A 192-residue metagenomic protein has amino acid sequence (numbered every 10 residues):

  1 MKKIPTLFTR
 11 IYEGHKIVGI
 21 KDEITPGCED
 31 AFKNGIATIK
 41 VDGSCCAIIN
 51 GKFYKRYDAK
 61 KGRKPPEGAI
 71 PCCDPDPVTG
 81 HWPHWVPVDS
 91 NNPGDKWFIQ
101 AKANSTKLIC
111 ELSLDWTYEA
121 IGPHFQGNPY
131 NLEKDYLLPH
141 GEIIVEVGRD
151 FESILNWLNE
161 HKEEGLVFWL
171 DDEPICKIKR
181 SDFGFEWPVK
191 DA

Functional and structural regions predicted by a protein language model:
M1-A192: Core nucleotide-handling region used for phosphoryl-transfer chemistry
